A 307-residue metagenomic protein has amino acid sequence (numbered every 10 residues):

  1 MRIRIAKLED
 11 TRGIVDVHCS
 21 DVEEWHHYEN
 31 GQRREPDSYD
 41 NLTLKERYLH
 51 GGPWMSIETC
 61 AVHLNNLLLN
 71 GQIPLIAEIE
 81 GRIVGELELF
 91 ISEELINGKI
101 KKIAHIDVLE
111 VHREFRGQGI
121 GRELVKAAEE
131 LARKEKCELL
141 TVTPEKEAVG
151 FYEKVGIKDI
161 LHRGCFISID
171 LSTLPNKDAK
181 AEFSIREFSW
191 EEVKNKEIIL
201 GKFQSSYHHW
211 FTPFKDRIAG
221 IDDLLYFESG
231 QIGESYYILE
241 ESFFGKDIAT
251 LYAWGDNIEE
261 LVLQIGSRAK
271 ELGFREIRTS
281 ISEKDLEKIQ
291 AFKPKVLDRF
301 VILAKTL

Functional and structural regions predicted by a protein language model:
R2-D16, V22-P36, D178-I198: A short beta-loop-alpha structural element at the N-terminal edge of CoA-dependent acyl/N-acetyltransferase catalytic
E24-P74, F203-Y226: Active-site rim helix/loop that mediates acceptor-substrate recognition in acyltransferases
I57, K158-F244: Amide-forming acyltransferase catalytic core, primarily the GNAT-like/NAT-type and related acyltransferase folds
Q72-I76, R82-I91, H105, E110 (+1 more regions): Conserved beta-strand in the GNAT
E94, T143, K158-S172, K295-T306: Conserved catalytic-core motifs of GNAT/GCN5-like acyltransferases
V111, G117-E130, K154, D256-E271: Conserved acetyl-CoA-binding loop-helix of GNAT-fold acetyltransferases
R122, K134, K146-R163, E283-D298: Conserved active-site alpha-helix within GNAT-family acetyltransferase domains
A132-E145, L272-I281: Conserved GNAT acetyl-CoA-binding A-motif
